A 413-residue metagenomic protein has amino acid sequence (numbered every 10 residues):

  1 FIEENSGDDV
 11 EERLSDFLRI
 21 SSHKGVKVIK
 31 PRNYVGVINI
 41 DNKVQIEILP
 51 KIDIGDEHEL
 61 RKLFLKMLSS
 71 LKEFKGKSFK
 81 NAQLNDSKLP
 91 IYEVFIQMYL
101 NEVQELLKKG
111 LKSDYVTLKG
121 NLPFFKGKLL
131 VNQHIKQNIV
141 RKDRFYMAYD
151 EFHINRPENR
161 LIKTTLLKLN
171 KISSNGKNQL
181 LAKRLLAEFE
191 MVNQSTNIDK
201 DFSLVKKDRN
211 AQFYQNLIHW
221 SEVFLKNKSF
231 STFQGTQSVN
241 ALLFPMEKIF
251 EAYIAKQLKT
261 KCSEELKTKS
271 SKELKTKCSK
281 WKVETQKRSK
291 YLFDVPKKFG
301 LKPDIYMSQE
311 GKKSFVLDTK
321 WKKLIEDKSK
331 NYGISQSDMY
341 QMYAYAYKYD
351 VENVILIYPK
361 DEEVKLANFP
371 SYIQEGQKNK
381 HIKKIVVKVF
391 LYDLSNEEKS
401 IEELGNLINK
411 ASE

Functional and structural regions predicted by a protein language model:
F1-G7, S238-E413: Catalytic core segments in nucleotide and nucleic-acid processing enzymes
F1-Q234, N240: Residue(s) in the substrate-gating loop at a strand-loop-helix junction that position the organic substrate next
